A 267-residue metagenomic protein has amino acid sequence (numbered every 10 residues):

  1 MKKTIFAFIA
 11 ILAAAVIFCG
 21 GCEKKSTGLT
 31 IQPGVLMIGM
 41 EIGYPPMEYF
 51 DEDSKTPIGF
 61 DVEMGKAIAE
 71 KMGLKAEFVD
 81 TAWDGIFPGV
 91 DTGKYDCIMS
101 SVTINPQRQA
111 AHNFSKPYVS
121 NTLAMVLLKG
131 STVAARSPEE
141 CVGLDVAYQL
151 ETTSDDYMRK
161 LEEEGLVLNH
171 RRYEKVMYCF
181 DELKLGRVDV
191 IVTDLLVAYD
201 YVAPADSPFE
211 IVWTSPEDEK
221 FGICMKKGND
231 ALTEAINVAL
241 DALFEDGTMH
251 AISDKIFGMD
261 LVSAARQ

Functional and structural regions predicted by a protein language model:
M1-V35, S263, Q267: Short, low-complexity disordered leader/linker segments with a strong preference for bacterial N-terminal type II
K24-G28, T153-R171, S207-V212, D241-Q267: Ligand-binding clefts/hinges and TM-proximal coupling segments of bilobed small-molecule sensing domains
G28-S101, K255: Extracytoplasmic small-molecule ligand-binding "clamshell" domains of the periplasmic binding protein/Venus flytrap
I42, S120-K129, L195, Y199 (+2 more regions): Periplasmic-binding protein-like
F50-S54, G65-G73, S154-E174, V202-D206: Ligand-binding cleft/hinge of the Venus flytrap
V62, E77-P88, V133, H170-L185 (+1 more regions): Short helix-initiation/N-cap motifs at beta->coil->alpha
G85-P88, S100-A111, Y157-L161, E182-E217: A ligand-binding cleft/hinge motif common to bilobed small-molecule-binding domains
L128-V146: Flexible hinge/capping segments at coil-to-helix
